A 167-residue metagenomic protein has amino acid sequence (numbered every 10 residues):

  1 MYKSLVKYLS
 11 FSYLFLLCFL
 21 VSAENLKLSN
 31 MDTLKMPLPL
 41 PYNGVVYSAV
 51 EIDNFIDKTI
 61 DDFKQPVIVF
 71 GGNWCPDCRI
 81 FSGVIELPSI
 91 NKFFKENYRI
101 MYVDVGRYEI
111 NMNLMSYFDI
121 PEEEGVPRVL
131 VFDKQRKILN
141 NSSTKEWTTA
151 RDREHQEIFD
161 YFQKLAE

Functional and structural regions predicted by a protein language model:
Y2-S12: Bacterial N-terminal signal peptides that target proteins for export
N25-D62: N-terminal leader/targeting and pre-domain segments
D62-C75: Short active-site neighborhood of thiol/selenol oxidoreductases, capturing the structured segment around
N73-D77, V105-I110, R136-I138, W147-T148: Solvent-exposed loop/turn segments at secondary-structure junctions within structured extracellular/periplasmic domains
R79-F93: Typically the conserved alpha-helix immediately C-terminal to a functionally engaged Cys/Sec in thioredoxin-like
F94-M112: Thiol-based oxidoreductase modules, predominantly thioredoxin-like and allied folds used for disulfide exchange
E124-E167: Non-catalytic, surface beta->alpha helical segment in thiol-disulfide oxidoreductase systems
